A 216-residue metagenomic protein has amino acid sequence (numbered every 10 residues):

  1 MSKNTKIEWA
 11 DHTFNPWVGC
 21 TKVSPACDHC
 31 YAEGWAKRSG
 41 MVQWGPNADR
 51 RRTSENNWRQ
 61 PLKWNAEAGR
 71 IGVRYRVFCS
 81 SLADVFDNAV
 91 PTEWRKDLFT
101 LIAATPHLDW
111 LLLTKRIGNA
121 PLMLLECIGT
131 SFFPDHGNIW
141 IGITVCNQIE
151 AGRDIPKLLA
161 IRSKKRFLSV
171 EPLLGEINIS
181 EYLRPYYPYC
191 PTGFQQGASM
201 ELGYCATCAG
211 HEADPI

Functional and structural regions predicted by a protein language model:
M1-R76: N-terminal [4Fe-4S]-dependent radical SAM core
N56-I216: Conserved AdoMet/S-adenosylmethionine-binding subsite of the radical SAM
